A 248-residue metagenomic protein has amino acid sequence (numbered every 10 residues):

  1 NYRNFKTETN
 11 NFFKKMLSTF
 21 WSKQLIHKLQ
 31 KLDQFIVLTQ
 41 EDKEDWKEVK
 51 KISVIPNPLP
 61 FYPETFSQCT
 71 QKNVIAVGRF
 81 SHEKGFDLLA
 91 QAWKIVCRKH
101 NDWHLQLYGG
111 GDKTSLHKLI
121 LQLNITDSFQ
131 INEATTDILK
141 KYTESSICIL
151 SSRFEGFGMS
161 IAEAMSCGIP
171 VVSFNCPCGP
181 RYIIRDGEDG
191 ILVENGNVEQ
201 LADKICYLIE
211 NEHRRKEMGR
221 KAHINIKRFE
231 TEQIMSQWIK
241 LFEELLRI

Functional and structural regions predicted by a protein language model:
K15-Q34: Membrane-proximal helix-turn-helix segments that form the acceptor-binding/catalytic region of lipid-linked
E41, P58: Carbohydrate-associated surface elements
K72, R79-I95, T114-S115, E199: A conserved mid-protein helix/loop that constitutes part of the nucleotide-sugar donor-binding site
V77, H104-L116: Glycosyltransferase donor-sugar binding loop
A134, R153: Aromatic "clamp/platform" in nucleotide-sugar-dependent glycosyltransferases that forms part of the donor/acceptor
P170-F174: Short hydrophobic beta-strand element within catalytic cores of glycosyltransferases and related nucleotide-activated
R185-G187, I191-V198, Y207-E212, K227: Conserved acidic donor-binding segment of nucleotide-sugar-dependent glycosyltransferases
Q200, Y207, R214-R228, Q237-K240: A short, well-ordered alpha-helix in the C-terminal region of glycosyltransferases
